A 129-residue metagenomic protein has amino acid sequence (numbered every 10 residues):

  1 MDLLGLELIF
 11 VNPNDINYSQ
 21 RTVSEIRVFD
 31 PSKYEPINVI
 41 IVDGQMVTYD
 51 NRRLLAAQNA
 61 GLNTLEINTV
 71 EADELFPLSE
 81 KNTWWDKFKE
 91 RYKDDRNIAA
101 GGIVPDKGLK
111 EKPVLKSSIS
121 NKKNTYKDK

Functional and structural regions predicted by a protein language model:
M1-I9: Short turn/helix-capping motifs enriched in Asx and small/polar residues
I9-R27, A60-K129: Active-site or metal-binding loop neighborhoods of secreted/extracellular toxin and effector enzymes
P13, Y34-P36: Hydrophobic residues on conserved beta-strands that form the core of alpha/beta folds
F29-K33: RNase H-like nuclease module associated with reverse transcription
P36-D43: A short acidic-Thr-Gly-centered motif at the start of a beta-strand
G44-N59: A sequence-level detector for short glycine-anchored, His/Arg-bearing signature motifs that mark catalytic or binding
